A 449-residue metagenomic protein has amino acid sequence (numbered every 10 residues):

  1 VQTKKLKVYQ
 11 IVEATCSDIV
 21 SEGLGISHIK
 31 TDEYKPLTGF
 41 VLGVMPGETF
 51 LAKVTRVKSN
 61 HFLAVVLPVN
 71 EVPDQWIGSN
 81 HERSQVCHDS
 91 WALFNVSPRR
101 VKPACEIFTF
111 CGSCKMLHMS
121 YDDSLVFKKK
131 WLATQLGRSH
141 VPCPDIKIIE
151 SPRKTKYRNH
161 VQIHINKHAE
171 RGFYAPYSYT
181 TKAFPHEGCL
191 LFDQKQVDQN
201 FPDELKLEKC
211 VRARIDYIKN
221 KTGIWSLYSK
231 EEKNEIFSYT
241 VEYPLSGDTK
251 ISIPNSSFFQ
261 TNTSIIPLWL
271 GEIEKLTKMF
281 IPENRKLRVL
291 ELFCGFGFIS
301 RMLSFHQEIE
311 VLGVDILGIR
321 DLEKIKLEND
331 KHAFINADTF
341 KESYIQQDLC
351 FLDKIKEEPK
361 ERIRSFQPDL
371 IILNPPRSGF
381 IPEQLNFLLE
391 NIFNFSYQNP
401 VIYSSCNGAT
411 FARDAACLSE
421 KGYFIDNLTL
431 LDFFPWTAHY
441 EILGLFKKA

Functional and structural regions predicted by a protein language model:
V1-L373, R377-N386: Accessory RNA-recognition modules of RNA-modification enzymes
F192, Y239, F340-S365, G379-L388 (+2 more regions): C-terminal catalytic and target-recognition region of SAM-dependent MTase-like enzymes, primarily methyltransferases
